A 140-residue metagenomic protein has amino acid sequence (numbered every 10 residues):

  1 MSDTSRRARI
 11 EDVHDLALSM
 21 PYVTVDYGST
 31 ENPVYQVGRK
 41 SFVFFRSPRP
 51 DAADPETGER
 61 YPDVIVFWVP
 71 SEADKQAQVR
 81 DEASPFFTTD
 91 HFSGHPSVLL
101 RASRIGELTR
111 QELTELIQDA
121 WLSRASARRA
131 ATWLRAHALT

Functional and structural regions predicted by a protein language model:
M1-T140: Charge-dense, helix-prone N-terminal extensions
